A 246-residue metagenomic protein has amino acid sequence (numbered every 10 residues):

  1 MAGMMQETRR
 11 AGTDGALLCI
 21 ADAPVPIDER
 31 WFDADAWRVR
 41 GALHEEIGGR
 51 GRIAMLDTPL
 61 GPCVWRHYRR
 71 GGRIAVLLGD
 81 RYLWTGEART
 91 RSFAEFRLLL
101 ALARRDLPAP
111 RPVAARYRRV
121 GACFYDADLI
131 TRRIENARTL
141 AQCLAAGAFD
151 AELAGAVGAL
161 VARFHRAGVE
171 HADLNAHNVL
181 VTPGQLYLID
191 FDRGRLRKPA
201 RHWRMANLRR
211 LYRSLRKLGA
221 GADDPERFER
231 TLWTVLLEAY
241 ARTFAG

Functional and structural regions predicted by a protein language model:
M1-H44: Juxta-kinase regulatory segment immediately upstream of eukaryotic protein kinase catalytic domains
E29-R138, A162, R166-A167: Conserved ATP-binding subdomain of kinase catalytic cores across diverse folds
A127-R132, Q185-F191: A short beta-strand motif that forms the metal-chelation/ATP-contact edge of phosphoryl-transfer active sites
T139-A148: AlphaC helix of the protein kinase catalytic domain
E152-L160: Conserved alphaE helix
G168, D173: Conserved catalytic-loop position in the HRD/HxD motif
L174-V181: Hydrophobic residue at the +6 position relative to the catalytic HRD Asp in the kinase catalytic loop
Y187-G246: C-lobe/activation-segment region of protein kinase-like
